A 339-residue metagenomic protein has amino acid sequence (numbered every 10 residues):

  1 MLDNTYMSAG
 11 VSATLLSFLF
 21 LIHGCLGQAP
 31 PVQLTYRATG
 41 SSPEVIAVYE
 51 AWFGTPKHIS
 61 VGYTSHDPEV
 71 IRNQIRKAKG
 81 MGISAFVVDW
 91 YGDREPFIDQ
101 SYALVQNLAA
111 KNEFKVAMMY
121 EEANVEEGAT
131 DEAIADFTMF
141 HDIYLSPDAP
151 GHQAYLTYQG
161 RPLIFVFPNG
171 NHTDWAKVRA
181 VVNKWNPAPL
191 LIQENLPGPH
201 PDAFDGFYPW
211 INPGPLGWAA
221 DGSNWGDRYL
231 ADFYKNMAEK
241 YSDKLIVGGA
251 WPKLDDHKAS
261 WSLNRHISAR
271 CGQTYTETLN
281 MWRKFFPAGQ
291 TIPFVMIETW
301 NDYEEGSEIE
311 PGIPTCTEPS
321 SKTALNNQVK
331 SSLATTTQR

Functional and structural regions predicted by a protein language model:
M1-L16: Classical eukaryotic N-terminal signal peptides for Sec-dependent ER targeting/secretion, especially the positively
T5-Y6, L19, T39, V70: Residues at the start of alpha-helices and the adjacent loop-to-helix junctions
Y6, F20-H23, H58, D202: Compositionally biased, low-complexity repeat tracts
F18-P31: N-terminal signal peptide
Q28-R339: Glycan-processing catalytic domains of CAZymes
